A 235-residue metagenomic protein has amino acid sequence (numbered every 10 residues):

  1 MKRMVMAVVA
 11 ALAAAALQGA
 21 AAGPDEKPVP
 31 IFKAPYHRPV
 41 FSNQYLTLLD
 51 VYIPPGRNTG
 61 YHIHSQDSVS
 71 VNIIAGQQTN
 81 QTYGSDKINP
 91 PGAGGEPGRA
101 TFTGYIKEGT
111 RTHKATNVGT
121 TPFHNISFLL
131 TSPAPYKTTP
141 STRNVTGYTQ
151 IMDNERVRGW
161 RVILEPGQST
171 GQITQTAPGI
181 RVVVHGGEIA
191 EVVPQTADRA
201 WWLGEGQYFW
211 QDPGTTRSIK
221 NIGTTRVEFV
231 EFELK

Functional and structural regions predicted by a protein language model:
M1-V8: Bacterial N-terminal signal peptides that target proteins for export
L12-V29: Bacterial Sec-dependent signal peptides at the C-terminal "C-region" and cleavage site
P35-G60, S65-I73, R143-R181, E231-F232: A short glycine-rich, His/Asp/Glu-containing loop-to-beta-strand
S42-Y45, G84-E108, T196-G214: Short acidic-glycine-tyrosine-enriched beta hairpin
T59-Y61, T79-N80, P90, T103 (+5 more regions): Short beta-strand His + acidic residue motifs that chelate non-heme Fe in jelly-roll/DSBH and cupin folds
S65-G84, Q175-Q195: Glycine- and acidic-residue-biased ligand/ion/polar-headgroup-sensing regions
Y105-I106, T112-E165: Surface-exposed beta-loop interaction hotspot
K107-T131, G186, D212-K235: Ligand-binding loop in jelly-roll beta-barrel domains
